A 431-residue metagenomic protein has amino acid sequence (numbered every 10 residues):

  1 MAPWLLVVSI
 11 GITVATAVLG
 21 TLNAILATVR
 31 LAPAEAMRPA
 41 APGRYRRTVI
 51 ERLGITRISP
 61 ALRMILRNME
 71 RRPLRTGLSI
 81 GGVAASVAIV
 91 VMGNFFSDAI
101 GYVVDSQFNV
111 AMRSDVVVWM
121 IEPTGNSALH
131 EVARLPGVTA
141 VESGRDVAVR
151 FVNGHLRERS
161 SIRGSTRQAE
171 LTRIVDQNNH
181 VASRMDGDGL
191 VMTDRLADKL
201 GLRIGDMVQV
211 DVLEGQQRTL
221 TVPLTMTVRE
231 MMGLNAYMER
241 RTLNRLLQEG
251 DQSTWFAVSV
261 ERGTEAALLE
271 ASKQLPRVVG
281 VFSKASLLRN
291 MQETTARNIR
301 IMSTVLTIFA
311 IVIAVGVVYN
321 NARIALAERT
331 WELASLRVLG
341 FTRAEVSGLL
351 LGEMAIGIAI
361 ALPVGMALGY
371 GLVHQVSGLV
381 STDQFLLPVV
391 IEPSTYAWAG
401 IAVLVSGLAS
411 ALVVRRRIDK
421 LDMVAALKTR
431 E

Functional and structural regions predicted by a protein language model:
M1, L5-R30, W331, A355-F385 (+1 more regions): Small-residue-rich transmembrane alpha-helices
L31, M69, R337-E345, L421 (+1 more regions): Short helix-to-coil transition segments within interhelical loops that connect adjacent transmembrane helices
L31-R47, D419-E431: Short cytosolic juxtamembrane segments of multi-pass membrane proteins
R46-A85, A325, G348-L351, A425 (+1 more regions): N-terminal Sec/SRP start-transfer signal
P60-G187, V191-R195, R203-D206, N290 (+1 more regions): Juxtamembrane segments of multi-pass membrane proteins
I100-V104, K273-V315, A325-A327, D383: Peri-transmembrane interface segments
A148-G154, S160-M185, V191-A285: Basic-flanked hydrophobic alpha-helices used for secretion and membrane insertion
G316-I358: Interfacial "coupling" helices/loops that link adjacent transmembrane helices in transporter permeases
